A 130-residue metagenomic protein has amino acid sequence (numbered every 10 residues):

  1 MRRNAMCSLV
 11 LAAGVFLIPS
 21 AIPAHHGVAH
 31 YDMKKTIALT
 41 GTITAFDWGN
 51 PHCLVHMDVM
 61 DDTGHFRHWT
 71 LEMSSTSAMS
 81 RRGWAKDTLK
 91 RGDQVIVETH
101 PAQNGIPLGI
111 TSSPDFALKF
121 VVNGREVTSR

Functional and structural regions predicted by a protein language model:
M1-N4: Positively charged n-region of N-terminal signal peptides that target proteins for export
S8-P19: Bacterial N-terminal signal peptides
P23-I37: Short boundary/loop segments of OB/S1/cold-shock single-stranded nucleic-acid-binding domains
K35-P51: Structural detector for short beta-strands of small beta-barrel domains
G49-M60: Short aromatic-glycine-enriched beta-strand elements
M73-R81: Short, structured beta-strand/loop micro-motifs enriched in basic residues and often containing a Trp
R81-V97: Short nucleic-acid-contacting surface segments enriched for D/E, G, S/T with interspersed K/R
A102-R130: OB-fold/S1-family single-stranded nucleic acid-binding modules
